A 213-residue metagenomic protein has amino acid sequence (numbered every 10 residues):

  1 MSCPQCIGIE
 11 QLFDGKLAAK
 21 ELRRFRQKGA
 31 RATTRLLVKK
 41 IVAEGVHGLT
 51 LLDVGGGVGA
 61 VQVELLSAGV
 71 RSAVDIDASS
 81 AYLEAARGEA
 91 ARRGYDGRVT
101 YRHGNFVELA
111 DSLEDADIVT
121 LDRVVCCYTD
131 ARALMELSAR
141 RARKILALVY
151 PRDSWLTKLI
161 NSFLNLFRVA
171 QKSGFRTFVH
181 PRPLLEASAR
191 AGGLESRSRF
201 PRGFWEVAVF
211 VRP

Functional and structural regions predicted by a protein language model:
M1-E44: Conserved class I S-adenosyl-L-methionine
G48-G57: Conserved class I S-adenosyl-L-methionine
A60-R98, H103: Class I SAM-dependent methyltransferase SAM/SAH-binding core
E108-L113: Short conserved loop adjoining the S-adenosyl-L-methionine
I118-D130: A short SAM/SAH-binding and catalytic strip from SAM-dependent methyltransferases
Y128-S138: A short, conserved alpha-helix within the catalytic core of class I
R143-R152: Conserved beta-strand signature within the Rossmann-like core of class I S-adenosyl-L-methionine
F175-G192: Short alpha-helix
